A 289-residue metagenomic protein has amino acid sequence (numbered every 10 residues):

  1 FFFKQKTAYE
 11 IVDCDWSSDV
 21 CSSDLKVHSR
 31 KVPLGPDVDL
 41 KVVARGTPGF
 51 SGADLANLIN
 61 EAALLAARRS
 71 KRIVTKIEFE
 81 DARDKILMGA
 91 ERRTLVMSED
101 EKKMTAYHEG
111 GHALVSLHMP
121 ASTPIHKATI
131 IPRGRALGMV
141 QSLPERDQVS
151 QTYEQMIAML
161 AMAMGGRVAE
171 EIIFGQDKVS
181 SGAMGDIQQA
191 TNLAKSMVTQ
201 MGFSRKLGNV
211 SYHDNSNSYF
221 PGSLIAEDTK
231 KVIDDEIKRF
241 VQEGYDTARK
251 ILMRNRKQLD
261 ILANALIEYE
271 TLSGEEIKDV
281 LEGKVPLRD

Functional and structural regions predicted by a protein language model:
F1-V20: Single conserved hydrophobic/aromatic residue that forms the stacking wall/gate of nucleotide- or nucleobase-binding
I11, V43, D100-E101: Alpha-helical hydrophobic/aromatic positions enriched in membrane-embedded helices and signal peptides
S17-S18, S23-E78, K85, G89-A90 (+2 more regions): Conserved C-terminal "switch" segment of AAA+ ATPases
R45, D81, R93, L259-L262 (+1 more regions): P-loop NTPase motor-domain active sites and their immediate coupling elements
E80-K85, G134-A136: Short, conserved phosphate-binding/catalytic loop or strand-edge motifs used in phosphoryl-/nucleotidyl-transfer
T94-M104: Short pre-active-site segment immediately N-terminal to the catalytic Zn-binding motif
K103-Y107, A113-D289: Soluble catalytic regions of large protease machineries
